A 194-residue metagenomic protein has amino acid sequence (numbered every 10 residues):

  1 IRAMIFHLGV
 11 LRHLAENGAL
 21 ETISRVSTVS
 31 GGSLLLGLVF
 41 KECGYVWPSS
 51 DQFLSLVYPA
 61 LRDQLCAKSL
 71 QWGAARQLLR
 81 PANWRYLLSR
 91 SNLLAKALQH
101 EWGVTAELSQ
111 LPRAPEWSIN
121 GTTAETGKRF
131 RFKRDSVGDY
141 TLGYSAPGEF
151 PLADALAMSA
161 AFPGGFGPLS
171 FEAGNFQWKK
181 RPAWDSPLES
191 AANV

Functional and structural regions predicted by a protein language model:
R2-L88, N92, K133-R134: Patatin-like phospholipase
V10-L11, T105-E107, A114, D154: Short secondary-structure boundary micro-motifs
N17-L20, W102-P112: Surface-exposed acidic, glycine-flexible loop patches that form ligand/cofactor-binding and adhesion interfaces
T22, T28, T105, T122-T126 (+1 more regions): Residue-identity detector for threonine
A67-R85, H100, L111-V194: Active-site gating loop/helix substructures
A95-L98: Conserved loop->alpha-helix
